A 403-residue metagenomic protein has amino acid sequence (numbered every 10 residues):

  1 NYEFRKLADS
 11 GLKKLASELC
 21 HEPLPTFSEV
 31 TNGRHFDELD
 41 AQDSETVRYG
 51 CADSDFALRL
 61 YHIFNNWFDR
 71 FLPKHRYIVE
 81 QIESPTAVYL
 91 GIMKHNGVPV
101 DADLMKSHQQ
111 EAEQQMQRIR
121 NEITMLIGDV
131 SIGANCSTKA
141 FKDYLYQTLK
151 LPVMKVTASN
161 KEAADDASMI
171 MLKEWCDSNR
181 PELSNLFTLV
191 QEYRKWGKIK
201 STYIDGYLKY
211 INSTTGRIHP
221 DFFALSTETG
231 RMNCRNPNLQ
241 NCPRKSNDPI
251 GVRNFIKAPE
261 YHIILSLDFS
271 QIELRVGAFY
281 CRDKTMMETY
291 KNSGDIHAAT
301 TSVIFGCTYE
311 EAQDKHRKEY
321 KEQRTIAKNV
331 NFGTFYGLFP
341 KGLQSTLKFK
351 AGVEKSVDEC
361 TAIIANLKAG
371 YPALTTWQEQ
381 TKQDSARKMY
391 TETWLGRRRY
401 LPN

Functional and structural regions predicted by a protein language model:
N1, R282, S293-G294, G306 (+2 more regions): Short loop/turn hinge sites at secondary-structure boundaries
Y2-G251, K257, Y261-I263, S270-E273 (+4 more regions): Conserved "right-hand" nucleotidyltransferase catalytic core of DNA-directed polymerases
T46-Y49, Y290, H316-E319, F332: Alpha-helix N-cap/helix-initiation motif
S266, E273-C307: Metal-dependent catalytic core segments for phosphate chemistry
S266-L267, V330: Thr-Gly-centered strand-to-loop micro-motif
C281, F335, K348: Short, locally clustered residues in the helix-turn-helix/winged-helix DNA-binding domain
I296, T300-K318, L401-N403: Generic long, charged, amphipathic alpha-helical segments
I326-F335: Short, amphipathic alpha-helical "recognition" segments used to contact nucleic acids or chromatin
